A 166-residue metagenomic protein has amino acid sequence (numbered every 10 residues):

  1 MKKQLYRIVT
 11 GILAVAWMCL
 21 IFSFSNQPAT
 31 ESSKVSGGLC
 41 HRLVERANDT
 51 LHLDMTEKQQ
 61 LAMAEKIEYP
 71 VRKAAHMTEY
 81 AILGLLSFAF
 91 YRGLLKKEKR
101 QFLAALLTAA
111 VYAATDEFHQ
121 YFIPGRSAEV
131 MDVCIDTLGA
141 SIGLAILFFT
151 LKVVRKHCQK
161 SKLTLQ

Functional and structural regions predicted by a protein language model:
K2-E79: "…centered on the first transmembrane helix and the immediately adjacent amphipathic helix/loop
Q4-I8, K96-A104, R126-V130: Membrane-helix interface segments
A16-I21, F102-Y121: Small-polar-interrupted transmembrane alpha-helices in polytopic inner-membrane proteins
Y69-L85, V130-L138: Membrane-interface loop-to-helix entry segments
Y80-G93, L138-V154: Membrane-interfacial alpha-helical segments at the cytosolic side of multi-pass membrane proteins
S87-A109: Post-HEXXH active-site segment of zinc metalloproteases
A113-T137: Interfacial helix-loop-helix junctions of multi-pass membrane proteins
C158-Q166: Membrane-interfacial, low-structure loops and terminal tails that flank and connect transmembrane helices in multi-pass
